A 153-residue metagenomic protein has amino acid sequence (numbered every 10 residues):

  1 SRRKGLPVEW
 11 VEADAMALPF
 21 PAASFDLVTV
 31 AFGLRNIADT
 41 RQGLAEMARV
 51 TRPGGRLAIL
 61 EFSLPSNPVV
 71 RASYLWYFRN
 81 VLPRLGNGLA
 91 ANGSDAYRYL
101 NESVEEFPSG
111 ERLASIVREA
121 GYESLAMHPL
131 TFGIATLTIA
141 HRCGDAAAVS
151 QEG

Functional and structural regions predicted by a protein language model:
S1-V8: Short, conserved SAM-binding/catalytic segment of Class I S-adenosyl-L-methionine-dependent methyltransferases
K4, S63-A120, A126: C-terminal alpha-helical "lid/dimerization" subdomain adjacent to the S-adenosyl-L-methionine
E12-V28: A short acidic, Gly/Pro-enriched loop at the edge of an enzyme's catalytic core that lines a small-molecule cofactor
D26-T40, S63: A short SAM/SAH-binding and catalytic strip from SAM-dependent methyltransferases
L34, F62-S66, P129-F132: Short "lid" loop at the C-terminus of a central beta-strand within the Rossmann-like core of SAM-dependent
R41-R56: A short glycine-rich, Lys/Arg-flanked "PGG" loop and its adjoining helix->strand segment in the class I
A114, R118-G153: Core SAM-dependent methyltransferase catalytic element
